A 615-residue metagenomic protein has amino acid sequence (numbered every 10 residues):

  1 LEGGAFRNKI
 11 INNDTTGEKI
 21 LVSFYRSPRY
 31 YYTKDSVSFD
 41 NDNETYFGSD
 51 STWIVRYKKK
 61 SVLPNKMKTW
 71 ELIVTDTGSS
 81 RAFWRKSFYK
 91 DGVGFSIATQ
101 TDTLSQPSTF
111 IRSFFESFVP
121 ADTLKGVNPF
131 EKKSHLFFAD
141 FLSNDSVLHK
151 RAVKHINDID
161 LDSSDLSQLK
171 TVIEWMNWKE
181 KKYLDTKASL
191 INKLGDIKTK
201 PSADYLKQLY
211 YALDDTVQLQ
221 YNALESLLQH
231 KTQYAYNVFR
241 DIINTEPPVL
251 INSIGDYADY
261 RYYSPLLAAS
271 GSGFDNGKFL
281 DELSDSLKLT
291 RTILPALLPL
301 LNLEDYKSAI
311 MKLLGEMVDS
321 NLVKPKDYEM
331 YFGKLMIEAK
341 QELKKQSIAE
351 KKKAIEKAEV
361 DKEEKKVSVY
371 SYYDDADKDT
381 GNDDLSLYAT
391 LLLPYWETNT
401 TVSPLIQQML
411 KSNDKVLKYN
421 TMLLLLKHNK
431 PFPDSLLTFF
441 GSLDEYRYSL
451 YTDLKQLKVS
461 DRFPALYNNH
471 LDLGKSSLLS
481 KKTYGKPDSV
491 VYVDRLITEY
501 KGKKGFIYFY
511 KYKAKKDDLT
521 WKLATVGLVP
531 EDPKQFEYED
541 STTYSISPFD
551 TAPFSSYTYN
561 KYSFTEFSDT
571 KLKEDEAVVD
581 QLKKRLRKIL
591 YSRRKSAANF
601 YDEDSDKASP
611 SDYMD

Functional and structural regions predicted by a protein language model:
L1, F47-G48, I97-F138, D575-D606 (+1 more regions): Surface-exposed amphipathic alpha-helical segments
L1-Y89, I191-K193, D204, N222 (+1 more regions): Signature of long, low-cysteine stretches enriched in small and polar/charged residues
T15, D35-S36, D50-S51, T77 (+14 more regions): Coil residues (strongly favoring Ser/Thr
K19-F24, G92-D102: Short, well-ordered beta-strand elements
P129-A139, D162-W178, T199-Y211, Q233-E246 (+7 more regions): Amphipathic alpha-helical scaffolding segments comprising HEAT/armadillo-like alpha-solenoid repeats
H135-Q168, D612-D615: Acidic, Ser/Thr-rich low-complexity intrinsically disordered segments
K150-D162, L184-T199, Q218-T232, I251-L287 (+6 more regions): Structural detector for internal amphipathic alpha-helices that build alpha-solenoid repeat scaffolds
D377-V402, Q407-D615: Intrinsically disordered terminal tails
